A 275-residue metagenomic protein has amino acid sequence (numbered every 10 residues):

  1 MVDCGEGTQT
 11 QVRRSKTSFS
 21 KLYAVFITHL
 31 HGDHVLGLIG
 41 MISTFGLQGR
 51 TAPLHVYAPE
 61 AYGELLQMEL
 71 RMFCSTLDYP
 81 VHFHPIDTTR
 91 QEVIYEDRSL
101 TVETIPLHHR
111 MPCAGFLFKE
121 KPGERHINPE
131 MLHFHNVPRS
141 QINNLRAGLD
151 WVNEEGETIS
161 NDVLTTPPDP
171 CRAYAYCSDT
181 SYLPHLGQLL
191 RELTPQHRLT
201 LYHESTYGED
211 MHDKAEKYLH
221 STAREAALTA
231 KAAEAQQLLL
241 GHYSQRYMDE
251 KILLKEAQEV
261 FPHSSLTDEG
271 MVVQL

Functional and structural regions predicted by a protein language model:
V2-G5, L22-L30, P59, A175-T180 (+3 more regions): Active-site neighborhood of phospho(di)ester-bond hydrolases with catalytic His/Asp-centered motifs
E6-Y57, P85-D87: Active-site metal-binding motif and surrounding structural segment of the metallo-beta-lactamase
V12, L38, L66-E69, L186 (+1 more regions): Hydrophobic packing residues within well-ordered alpha-helices of enzyme cores
F45-T51, R71-D78: Arginine/glycine-rich "motif VI" loop of SF2 helicases in the C-terminal RecA-like domain
Q48-P53, C171-R172, A232-L239: Short, surface-exposed connector motifs at secondary-structure boundaries
F73-D87, H263: A glycine-rich helix N-cap at a beta->alpha junction
I86, R90, P184-L275: Binuclear metal-ion centers of metallo-dependent hydrolases, dominated by the metallo-beta-lactamase
Y95-L193, T200, S205: Active-site-proximal loop/helix segment associated with metal-binding centers of metalloenzymes
